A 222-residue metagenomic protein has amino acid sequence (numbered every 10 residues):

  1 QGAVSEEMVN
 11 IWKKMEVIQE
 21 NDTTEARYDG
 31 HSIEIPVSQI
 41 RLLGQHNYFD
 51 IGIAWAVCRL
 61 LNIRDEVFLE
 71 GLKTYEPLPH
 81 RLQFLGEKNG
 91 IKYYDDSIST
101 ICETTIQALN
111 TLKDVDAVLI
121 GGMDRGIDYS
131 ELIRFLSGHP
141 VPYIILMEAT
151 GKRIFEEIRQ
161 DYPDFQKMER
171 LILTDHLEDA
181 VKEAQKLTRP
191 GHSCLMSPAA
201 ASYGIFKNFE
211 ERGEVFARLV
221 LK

Functional and structural regions predicted by a protein language model:
Q1-Y93, A217: Acidic, Mg2+-coordinating active-site environments of NTP-dependent enzymes
A56-R64, E70-H80, F84-K222: ATP-dependent carboxylate-amine ligase
